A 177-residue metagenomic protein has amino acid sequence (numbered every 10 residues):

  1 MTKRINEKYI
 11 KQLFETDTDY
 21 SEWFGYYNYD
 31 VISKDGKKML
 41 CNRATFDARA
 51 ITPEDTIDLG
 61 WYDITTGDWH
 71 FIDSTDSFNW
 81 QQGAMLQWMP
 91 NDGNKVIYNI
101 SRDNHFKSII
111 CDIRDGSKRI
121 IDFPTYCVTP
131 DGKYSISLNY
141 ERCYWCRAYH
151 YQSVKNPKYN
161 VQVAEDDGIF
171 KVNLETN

Functional and structural regions predicted by a protein language model:
T2-G25, G60-Q82, I113-P124, E175-N177: Multi-bladed beta-propeller domains
F24-Y29, T45-F46, I51-F106: Blade-loop segments of beta-propeller domains
G36, D92-G93, G132, E141: Conserved loop/turn motif of beta-propeller repeat scaffolds
K38-N42, K95-N99, S137-L138: Residue position within the beta-strands of beta-propeller blades
N42-T56, L138-D166: Short, conserved, GDST-rich strand-edge loop motifs in beta-rich repeat architectures
L59-W61, S108-I110, I169-K171: Hydrophobic beta-strand positions in blades of beta-propellers and related beta-sheet-rich domains
I120-C143, D167-K171: Internal, well-ordered alpha/beta segment that forms a basic, Gly-enriched binding/recognition surface
